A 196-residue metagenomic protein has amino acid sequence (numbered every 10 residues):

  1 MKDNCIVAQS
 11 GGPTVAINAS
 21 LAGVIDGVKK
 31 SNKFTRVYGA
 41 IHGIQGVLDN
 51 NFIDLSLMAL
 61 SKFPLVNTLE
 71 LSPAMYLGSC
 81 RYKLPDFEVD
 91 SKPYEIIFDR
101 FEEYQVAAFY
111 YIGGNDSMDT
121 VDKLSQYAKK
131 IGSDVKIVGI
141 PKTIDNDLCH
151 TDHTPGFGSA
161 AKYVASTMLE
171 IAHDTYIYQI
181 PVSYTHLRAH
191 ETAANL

Functional and structural regions predicted by a protein language model:
K2-F52: N-terminal phosphate-binding or glycine-rich loops at protein starts, especially the Walker A/P-loop of NTPases
C5-V7, E70-Y82, K142-D152, I177: Gly-rich Lys/Arg/Thr-decorated short loops/hinges at beta-loop-alpha junctions or inter-strand turns that position
S10-G12, A40-G46, R81-Y82, G114-S117 (+2 more regions): Short, ordered loop/turn segments at secondary-structure junctions
S20, V24, D116-I131: Short Gly/Thr/Asp-enriched flexible loops that form oxyanion-binding sites at enzyme active sites
F52-V106, H153-V164, L169: Glycine-rich oxoanion-binding loops at beta->alpha junctions
S125-T154, A161-A165: Short, acidic/small-residue loops that bind anionic groups at enzyme active sites
T185-T192: Conserved small/polar residues in nucleotide/adenosyl-binding loops
